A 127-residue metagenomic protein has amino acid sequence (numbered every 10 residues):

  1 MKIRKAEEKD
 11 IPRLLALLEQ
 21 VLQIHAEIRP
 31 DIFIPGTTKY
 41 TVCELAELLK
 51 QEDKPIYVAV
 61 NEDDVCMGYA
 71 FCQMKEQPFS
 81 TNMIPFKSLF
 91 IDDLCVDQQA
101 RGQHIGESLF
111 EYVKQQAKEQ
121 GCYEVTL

Functional and structural regions predicted by a protein language model:
K2-A16: A short beta-loop-alpha structural element at the N-terminal edge of CoA-dependent acyl/N-acetyltransferase catalytic
A6, L94-V96: Hydrophobic adenine-recognition pocket in adenosine-nucleotide-binding enzymes
Q23-L45: Conserved GNAT-fold acetyl-CoA-binding loop/helix
C43-V58: A short helix-loop-beta-strand connector motif used in the catalytic cores of GNAT acetyltransferases and, in some
V58, V65-M74, C95: Conserved beta-strand in the GNAT
F71, E76-L89: Conserved acyl-donor/pantetheine-binding loop and adjacent beta-alpha core of acyl/acetyltransferases and related
V96, G102-Q115: Conserved acetyl-CoA-binding loop-helix of GNAT-fold acetyltransferases
A117-L127: Conserved GNAT acetyl-CoA-binding A-motif
